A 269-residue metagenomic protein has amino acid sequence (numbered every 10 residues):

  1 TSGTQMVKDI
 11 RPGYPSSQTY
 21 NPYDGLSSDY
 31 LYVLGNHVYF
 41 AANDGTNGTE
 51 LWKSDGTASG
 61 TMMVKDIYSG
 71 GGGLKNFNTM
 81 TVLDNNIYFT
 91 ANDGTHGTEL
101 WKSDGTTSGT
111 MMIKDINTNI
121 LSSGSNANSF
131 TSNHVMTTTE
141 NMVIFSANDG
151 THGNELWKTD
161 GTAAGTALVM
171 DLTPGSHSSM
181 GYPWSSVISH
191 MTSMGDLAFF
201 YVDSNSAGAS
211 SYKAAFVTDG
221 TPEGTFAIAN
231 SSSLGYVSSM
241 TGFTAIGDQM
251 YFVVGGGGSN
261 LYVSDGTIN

Functional and structural regions predicted by a protein language model:
T1-N269: Feature 14080 marks short, conserved micro-sites in well-ordered regions that are central to protein function
